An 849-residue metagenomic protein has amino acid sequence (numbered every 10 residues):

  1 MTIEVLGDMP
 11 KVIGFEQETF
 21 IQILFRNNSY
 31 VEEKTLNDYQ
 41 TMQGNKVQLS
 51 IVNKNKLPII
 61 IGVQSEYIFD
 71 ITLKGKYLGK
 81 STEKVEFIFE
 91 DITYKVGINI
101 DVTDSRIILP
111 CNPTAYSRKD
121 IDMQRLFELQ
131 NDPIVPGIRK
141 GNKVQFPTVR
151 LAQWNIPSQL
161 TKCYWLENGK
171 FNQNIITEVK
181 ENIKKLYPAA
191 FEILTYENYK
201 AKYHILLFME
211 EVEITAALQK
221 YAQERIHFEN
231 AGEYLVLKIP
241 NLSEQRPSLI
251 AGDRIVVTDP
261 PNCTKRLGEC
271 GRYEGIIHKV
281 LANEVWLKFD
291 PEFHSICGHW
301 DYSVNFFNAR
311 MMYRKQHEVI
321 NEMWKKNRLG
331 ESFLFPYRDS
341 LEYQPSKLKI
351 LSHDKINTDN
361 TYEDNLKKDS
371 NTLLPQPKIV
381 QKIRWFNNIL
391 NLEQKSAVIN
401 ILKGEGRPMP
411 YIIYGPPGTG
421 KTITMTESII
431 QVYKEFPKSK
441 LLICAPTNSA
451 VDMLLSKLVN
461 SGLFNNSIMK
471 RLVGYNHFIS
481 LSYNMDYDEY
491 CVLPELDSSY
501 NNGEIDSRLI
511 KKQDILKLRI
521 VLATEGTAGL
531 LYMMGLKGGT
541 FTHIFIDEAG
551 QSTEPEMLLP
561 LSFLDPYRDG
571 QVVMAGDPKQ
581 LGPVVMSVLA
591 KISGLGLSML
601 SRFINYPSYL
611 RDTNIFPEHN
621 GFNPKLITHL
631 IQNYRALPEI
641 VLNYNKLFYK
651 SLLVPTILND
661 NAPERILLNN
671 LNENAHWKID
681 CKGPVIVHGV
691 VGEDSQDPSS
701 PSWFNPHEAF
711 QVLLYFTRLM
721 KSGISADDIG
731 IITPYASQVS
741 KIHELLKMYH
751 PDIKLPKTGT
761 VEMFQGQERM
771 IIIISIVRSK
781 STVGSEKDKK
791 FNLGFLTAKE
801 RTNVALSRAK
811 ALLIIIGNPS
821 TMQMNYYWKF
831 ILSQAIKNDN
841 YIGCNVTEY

Functional and structural regions predicted by a protein language model:
M1-E32, T72-K74, P110-Q130, S699: Beta-sheet-dominated interaction scaffolds and their linkers
T2, N28-E66: Surface-exposed binding patches on compact interaction domains or structured appendages
T82-G97, D101-Y203, T215, Y221-R225 (+6 more regions): Pre-ATPase regulatory/linker segments immediately N-terminal to the P-loop/RecA-like helicase/translocase core
N387-M409, T424, A523, F704 (+1 more regions): N-terminal pre-P-loop "Q-motif" helix
R407-S428, G766: Walker A/P-loop
T422-P437, S456-V459, S562-F563: Walker A/P-loop NTP-binding motif
F436, T447, G526-A528, M534-Y849: Conserved helicase motor core of SF1/SF2 NTP-dependent helicases
K438-I544, P583-G594, D660-L667, K747 (+2 more regions): Conserved P-loop NTPase motor core of helicases/translocases
